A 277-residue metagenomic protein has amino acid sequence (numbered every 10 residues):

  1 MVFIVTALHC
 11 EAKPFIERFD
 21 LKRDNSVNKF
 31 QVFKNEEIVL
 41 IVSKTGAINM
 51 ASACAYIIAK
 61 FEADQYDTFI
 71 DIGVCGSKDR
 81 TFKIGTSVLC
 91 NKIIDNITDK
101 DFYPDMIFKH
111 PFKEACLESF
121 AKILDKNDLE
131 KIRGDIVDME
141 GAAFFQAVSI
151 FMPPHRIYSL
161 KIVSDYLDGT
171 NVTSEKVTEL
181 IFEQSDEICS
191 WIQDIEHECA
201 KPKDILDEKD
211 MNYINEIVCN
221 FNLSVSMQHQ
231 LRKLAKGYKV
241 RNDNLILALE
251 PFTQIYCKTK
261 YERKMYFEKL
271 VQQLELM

Functional and structural regions predicted by a protein language model:
M1-F3, I38: Extreme N-terminal starter segment of soluble prokaryotic enzymes
T6-L8, K44: Structural motif
L8-H9, G141: Helix N-cap/beta->alpha junction signal
C10-F15, N49: Short N-terminal binding/cap micro-motifs at the start of the first secondary-structure element
K13-I16, D20, S149: Class I S-adenosyl-L-methionine
R18-F33: Short catalytic helix/loop segments, enriched in acidic residues and glycine and frequently bearing histidine
K29-M277: Glycine-rich phosphate- or other oxyanion-binding loops that anchor nucleotides, phosphorylated ligands
